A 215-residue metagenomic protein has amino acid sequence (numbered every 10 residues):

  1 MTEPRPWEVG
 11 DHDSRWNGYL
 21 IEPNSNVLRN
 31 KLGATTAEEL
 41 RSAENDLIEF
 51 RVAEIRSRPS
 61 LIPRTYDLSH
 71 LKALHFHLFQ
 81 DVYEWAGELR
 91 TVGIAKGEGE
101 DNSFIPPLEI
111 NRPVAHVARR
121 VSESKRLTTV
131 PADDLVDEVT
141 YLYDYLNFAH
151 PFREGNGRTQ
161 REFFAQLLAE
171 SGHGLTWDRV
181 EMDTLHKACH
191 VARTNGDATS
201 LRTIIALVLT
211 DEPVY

Functional and structural regions predicted by a protein language model:
M1-Y215: FIC/Doc superfamily catalytic core
